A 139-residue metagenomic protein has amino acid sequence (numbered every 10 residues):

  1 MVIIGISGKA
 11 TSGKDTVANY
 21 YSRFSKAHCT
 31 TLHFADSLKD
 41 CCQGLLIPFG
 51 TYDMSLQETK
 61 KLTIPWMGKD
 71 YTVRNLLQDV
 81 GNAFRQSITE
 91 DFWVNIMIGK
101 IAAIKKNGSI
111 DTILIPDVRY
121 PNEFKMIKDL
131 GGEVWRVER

Functional and structural regions predicted by a protein language model:
M1-I4: Extreme N-terminal starter segment of soluble prokaryotic enzymes
G8: The Walker A (P-loop) glycine that initiates the GxxxxGKT/S ATP-binding motif of P-loop NTPases
T11-S12: ATP-binding Walker
D15: Walker A/P-loop
S22-T31: Post-Walker A helix-loop "phosphate-sensing" segment adjacent to the P-loop in P-loop NTPases
H28, I96-R139: ATP-dependent NMP and nucleoside kinases share a basic, alpha-helical "lid"
D36-I110: ATP-dependent small-molecule kinase phosphotransfer cores that center on conserved nucleotide phosphate-binding segments
